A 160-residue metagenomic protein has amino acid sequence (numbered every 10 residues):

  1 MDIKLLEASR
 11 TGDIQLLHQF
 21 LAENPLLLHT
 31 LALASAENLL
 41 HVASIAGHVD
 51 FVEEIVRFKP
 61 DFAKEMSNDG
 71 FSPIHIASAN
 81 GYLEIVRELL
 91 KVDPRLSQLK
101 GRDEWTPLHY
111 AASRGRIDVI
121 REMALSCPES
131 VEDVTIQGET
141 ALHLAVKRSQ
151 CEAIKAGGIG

Functional and structural regions predicted by a protein language model:
M1, S35-A36, G70, E104 (+1 more regions): Start-of-repeat signature of ankyrin repeats
I14-G70: Internal amphipathic alpha-helical repeat/solenoid segments
L16, D50-F51, E84-I85, D118-V119 (+1 more regions): Conserved ankyrin/ankyrin-like repeat signature
L21-L26, E53-D61, R87-L96, R121-S130 (+1 more regions): Ankyrin repeat domain, specifically the short helix-to-loop turn at the C-terminus of the second helix of each repeat
A32-L33, M66-N68, K100-R102, A124 (+1 more regions): Ankyrin repeat boundary/linker residues
R114-G160: Eukaryotic tandem repeat interaction scaffolds
